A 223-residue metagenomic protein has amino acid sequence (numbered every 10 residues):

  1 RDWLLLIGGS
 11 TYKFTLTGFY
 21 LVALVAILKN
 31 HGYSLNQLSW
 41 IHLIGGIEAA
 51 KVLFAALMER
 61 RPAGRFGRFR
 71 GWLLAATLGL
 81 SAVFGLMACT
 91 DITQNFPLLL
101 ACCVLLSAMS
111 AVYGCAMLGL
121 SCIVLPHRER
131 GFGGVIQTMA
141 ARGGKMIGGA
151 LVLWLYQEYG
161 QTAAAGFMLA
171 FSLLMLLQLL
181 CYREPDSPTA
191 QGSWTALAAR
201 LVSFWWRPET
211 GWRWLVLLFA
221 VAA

Functional and structural regions predicted by a protein language model:
R1-E48, W212-A223: Helix-loop boundary and gating motifs at the non-cytosolic
T11, V83-L86, Q94-Y113: Hydrophobic core of transmembrane alpha-helices in multi-pass small-molecule transporters, especially MFS/SLC-type
I47-K51, G131-Y156: Glycine-rich segments within core transmembrane alpha-helices of 12-TM secondary carriers
A56-P62, M87-A88, M146-A164: Transmembrane alpha-helix termini and helix-breaking/packing motifs in multi-pass membrane transporters
L73-T93: C-terminal ends and interior cores of transmembrane alpha-helices in multi-pass membrane transporters/permeases
A75-A82, T162-C181: Symmetry-related core transmembrane helices of the 12-TM Major Facilitator Superfamily/SLC fold
L106-A141: Cytoplasmic helix-loop-helix junction between adjacent transmembrane helices in 12-TM secondary transporters
D186-A223: Juxtamembrane intracellular "pre-TM" segments in multi-pass secondary transporters
